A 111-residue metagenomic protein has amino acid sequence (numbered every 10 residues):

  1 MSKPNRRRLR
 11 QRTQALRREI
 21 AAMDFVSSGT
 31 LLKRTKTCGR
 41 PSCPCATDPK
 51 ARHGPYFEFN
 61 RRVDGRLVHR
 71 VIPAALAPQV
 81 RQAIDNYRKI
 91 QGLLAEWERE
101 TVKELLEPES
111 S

Functional and structural regions predicted by a protein language model:
M1-S111: A positively charged, amphipathic N-terminal helix/segment that binds anionic biomolecules
